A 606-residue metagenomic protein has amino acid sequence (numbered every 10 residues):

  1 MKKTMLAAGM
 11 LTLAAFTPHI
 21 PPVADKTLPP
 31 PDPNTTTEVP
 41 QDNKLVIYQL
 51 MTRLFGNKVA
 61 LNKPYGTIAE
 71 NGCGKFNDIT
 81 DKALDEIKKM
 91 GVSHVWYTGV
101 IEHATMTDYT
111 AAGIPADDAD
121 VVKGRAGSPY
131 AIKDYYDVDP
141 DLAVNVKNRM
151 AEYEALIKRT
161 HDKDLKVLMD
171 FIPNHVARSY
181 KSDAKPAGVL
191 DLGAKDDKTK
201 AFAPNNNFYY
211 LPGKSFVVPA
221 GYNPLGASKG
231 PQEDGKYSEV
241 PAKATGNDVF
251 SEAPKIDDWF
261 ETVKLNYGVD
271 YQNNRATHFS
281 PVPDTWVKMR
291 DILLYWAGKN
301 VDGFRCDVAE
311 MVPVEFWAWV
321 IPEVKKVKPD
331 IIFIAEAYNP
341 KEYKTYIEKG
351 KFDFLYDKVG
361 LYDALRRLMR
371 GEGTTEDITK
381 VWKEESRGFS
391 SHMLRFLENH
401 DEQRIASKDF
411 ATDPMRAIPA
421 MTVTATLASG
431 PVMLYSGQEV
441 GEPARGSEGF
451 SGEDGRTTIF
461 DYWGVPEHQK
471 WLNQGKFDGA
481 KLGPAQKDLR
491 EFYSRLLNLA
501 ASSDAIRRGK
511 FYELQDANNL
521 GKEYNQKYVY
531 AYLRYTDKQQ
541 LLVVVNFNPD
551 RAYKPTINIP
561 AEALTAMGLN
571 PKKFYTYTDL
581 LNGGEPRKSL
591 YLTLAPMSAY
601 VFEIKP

Functional and structural regions predicted by a protein language model:
M5-T12: Sec-dependent N-terminal signal peptides
P22-K166, N174-V176, K181-K185, K195-D197 (+5 more regions): N-terminal structural segment of carbohydrate-active enzymes
E38-I47, A131, D141-K158, S182-G303 (+6 more regions): Alpha-amylase-like alpha-glycosidases and glucanotransferases acting on alpha-linked glucans and related
M51-L54, W96-T107, F171-Y180, D307-P313 (+2 more regions): Short, solvent-exposed turn/loop segments enriched in Gly/Ser/Thr/Pro and often Arg
G74, D78, K82, E152-A155 (+7 more regions): Extracytoplasmic/secreted proteins, especially bacterial periplasmic and envelope-associated proteins
G388-S390, E398-N399, R404-F574: Loop/helix patches that line or flank the sugar-binding groove of alpha-linked glycan CAZymes
N548-P606: C-terminal beta-sandwich/jelly-roll accessory domains of carbohydrate-active enzymes
